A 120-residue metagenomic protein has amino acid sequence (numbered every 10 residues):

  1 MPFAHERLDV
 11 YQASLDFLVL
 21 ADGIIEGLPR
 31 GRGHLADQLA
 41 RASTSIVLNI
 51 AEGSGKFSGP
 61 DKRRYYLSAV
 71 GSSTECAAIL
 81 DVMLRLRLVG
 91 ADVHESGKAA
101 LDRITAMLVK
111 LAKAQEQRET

Functional and structural regions predicted by a protein language model:
M1-T120: Amphipathic alpha-helical assembly/interaction segments
